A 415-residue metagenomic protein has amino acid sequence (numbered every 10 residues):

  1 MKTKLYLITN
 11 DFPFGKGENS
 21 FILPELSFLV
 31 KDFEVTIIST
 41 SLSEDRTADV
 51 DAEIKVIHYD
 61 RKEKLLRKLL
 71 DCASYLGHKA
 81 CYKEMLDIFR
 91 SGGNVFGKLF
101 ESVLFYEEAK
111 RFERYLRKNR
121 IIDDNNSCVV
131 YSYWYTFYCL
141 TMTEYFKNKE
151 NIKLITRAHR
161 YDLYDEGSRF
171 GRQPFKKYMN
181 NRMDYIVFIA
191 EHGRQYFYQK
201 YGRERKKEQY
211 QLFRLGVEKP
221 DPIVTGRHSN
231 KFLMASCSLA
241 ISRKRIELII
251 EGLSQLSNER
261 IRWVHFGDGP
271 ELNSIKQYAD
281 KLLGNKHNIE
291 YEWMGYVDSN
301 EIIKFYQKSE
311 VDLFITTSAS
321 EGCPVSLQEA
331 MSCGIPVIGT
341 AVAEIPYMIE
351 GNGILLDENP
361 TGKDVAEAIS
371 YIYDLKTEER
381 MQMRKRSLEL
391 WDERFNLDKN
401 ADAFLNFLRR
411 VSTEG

Functional and structural regions predicted by a protein language model:
M1-K64: N-terminal subdomain of nucleotide-sugar transferases
K55, T156, K177-P222: Donor nucleotide-sugar binding/catalytic pocket of nucleotide-sugar-dependent glycosyltransferases
V187, V217, D221, T225-K244 (+2 more regions): Conserved donor-binding/catalytic core segment of Leloir-type glycosyltransferases
K276-F305: Nucleotide-activated donor-binding/catalytic signature segment of Leloir-type glycosyltransferases, i.e., the conserved
E301, P360, D364, T377-R409: A charged, aromatic-enriched C-terminal amphipathic alpha-helix characteristic of glycosyltransferases across folds
L313, S332-G339: Short hydrophobic beta-strand element within catalytic cores of glycosyltransferases and related nucleotide-activated
A319: Aromatic "clamp/platform" in nucleotide-sugar-dependent glycosyltransferases that forms part of the donor/acceptor
G351-G362, Y371-T377: Conserved acidic donor-binding segment of nucleotide-sugar-dependent glycosyltransferases
